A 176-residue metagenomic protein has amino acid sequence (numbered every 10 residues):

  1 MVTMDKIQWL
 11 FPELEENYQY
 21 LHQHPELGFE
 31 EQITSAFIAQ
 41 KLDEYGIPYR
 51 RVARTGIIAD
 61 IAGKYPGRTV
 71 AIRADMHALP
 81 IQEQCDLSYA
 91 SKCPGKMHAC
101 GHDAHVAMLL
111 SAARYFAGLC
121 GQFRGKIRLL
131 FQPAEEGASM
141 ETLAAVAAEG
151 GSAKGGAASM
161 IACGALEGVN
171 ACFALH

Functional and structural regions predicted by a protein language model:
M1-A99, D103, A107-R128, P133: Acidic/His- and Gly-rich active-site-bordering loop/insert found across diverse amide/peptide-bond hydrolases
L87-M97, A104, F116, G121-H176: Histidine/acidic-residue-rich, glycine-tolerant segments that coordinate divalent metal ions
